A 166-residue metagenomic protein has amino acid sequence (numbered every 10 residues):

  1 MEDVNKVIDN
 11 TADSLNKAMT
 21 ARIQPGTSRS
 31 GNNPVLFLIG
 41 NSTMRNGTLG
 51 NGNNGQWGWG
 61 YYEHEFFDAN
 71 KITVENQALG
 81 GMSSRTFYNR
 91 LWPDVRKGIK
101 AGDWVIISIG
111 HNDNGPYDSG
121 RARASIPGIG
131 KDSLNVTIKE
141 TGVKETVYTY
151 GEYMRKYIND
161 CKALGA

Functional and structural regions predicted by a protein language model:
N5-V7, T11, L15-A78, P93-K100 (+2 more regions): Serine-esterase "nucleophile elbow" of acetyl-processing enzymes
S30, N53-G58, T86-N89, E140-E152: Soluble non-cytosolic domains of exported or imported proteins
S42-N46, L79-R85, H111-P116: Solvent-exposed loop/turn segments at secondary-structure junctions within structured extracellular/periplasmic domains
T73-G81, E140-V143: Short, basic, glycine/proline-bearing loop/turn elements
S83-V95: Charged, often glycine-rich, active-site loop that binds/positions anionic groups
P93-A166: Alpha-helical cap/lid subdomain in secreted, periplasmic, or secretory-pathway luminal O-acyl-processing enzymes
